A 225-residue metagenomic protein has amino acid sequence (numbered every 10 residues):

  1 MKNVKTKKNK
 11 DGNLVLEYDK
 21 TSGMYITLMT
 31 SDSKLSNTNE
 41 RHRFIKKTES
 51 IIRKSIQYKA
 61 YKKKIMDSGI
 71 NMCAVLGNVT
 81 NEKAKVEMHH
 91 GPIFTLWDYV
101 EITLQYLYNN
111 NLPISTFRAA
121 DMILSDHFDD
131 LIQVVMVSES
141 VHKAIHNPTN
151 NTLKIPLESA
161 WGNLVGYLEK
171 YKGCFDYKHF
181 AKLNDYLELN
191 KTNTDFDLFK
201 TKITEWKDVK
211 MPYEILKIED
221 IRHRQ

Functional and structural regions predicted by a protein language model:
M1-E82, T95, K172-Q225: A boundary/linker detector
A74-V75, V135-E139: Cys/His/Pro-rich metal-binding microdomains
N78-Q133: Histidine-centered nuclease catalytic patch
K83-F94, P148-A160: Short cysteine/histidine-rich zinc-coordinating motifs and their immediately flanking basic loops
G91, S140-V141: Residues immediately flanking
K143-H146: Short, compact, well-ordered microdomains
L164-G173: Eukaryote-specific, cytoplasm-facing alpha-helical/coiled-coil scaffolding segments in long proteins
